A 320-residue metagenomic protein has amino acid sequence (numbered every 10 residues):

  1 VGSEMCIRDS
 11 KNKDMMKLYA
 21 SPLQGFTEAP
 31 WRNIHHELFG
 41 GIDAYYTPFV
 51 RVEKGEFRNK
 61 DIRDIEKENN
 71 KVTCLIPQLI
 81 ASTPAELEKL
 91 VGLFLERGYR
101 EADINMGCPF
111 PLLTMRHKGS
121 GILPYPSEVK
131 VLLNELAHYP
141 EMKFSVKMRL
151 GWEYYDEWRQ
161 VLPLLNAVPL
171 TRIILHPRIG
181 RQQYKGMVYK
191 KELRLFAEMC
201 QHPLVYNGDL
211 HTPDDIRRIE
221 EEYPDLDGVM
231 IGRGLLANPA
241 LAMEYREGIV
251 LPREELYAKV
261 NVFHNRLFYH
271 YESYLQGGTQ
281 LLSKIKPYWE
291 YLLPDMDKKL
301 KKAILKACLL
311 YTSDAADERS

Functional and structural regions predicted by a protein language model:
V1-S10, Y311-E318: Conserved small/polar residues in nucleotide/adenosyl-binding loops
R8-S21: N-terminal amphipathic alpha-helix/helix-capping segment at the start of soluble metabolic enzymes
L18-S21, Y45-T47, L75-L79, A102 (+4 more regions): Hydrophobic faces of well-ordered beta-strands that scaffold small-molecule active sites in alpha/beta enzyme cores
L23-G25, V50-V52, I80-S82, G107-P109 (+4 more regions): Active-site beta-loop-alpha junctions enriched in small/polar residues
L23-L93: Glycine-rich, positively charged N-terminal anion/phosphate-binding segment
Q24, P30, V131, Y154-R172 (+4 more regions): Alpha/beta catalytic cores of nucleotide-metabolism and tRNA/nucleoside-modifying enzymes
E56-R58, P111-L132, Q182-R194: Active-site-adjacent beta->alpha loops and helix N-cap segments on the catalytic face of soluble alpha/beta enzymes
G92-A102, E135-Q182, K190-M199: Alpha/beta enzyme core
